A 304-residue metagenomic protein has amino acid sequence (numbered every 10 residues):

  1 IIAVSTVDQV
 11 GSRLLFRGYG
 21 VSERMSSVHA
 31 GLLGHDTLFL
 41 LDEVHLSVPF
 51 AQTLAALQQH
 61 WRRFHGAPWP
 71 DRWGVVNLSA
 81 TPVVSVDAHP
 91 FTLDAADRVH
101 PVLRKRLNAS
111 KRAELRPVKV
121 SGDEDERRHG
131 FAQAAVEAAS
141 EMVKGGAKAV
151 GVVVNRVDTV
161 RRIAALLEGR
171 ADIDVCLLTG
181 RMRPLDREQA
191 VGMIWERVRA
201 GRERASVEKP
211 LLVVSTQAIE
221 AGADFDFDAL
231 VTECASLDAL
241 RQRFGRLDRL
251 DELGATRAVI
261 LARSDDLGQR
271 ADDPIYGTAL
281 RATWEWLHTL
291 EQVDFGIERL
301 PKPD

Functional and structural regions predicted by a protein language model:
I1-L15, R202-E220: Conserved two-lobed SF2 helicase motor
A3-T6, L40-L41, R72-A80, L212-T216 (+1 more regions): Structural recognition of the conserved hydrophobic beta-strand(s) that form the central parallel beta-sheet of P-loop
D8-A67: SF2 helicase catalytic motif II
P68-G74, L78-V143: Interdomain hinge/linker at the junction between the two RecA-like core domains of SF2 helicases
N77, K148-N155, L178: Conserved RecA-like ASCE P-loop NTPase motor core of nucleic-acid helicases/translocases
E137-S140, A147, R162, L166-E196 (+2 more regions): C-terminal helicase lobe and adjacent C-terminal extensions/tails of nucleic-acid helicase motors
R183-S215: Conserved helicase ATPase core of P-loop NTP-dependent helicases/translocases
V214, I219-C234, T256-I260: A short beta-strand element within the Helicase C-terminal
